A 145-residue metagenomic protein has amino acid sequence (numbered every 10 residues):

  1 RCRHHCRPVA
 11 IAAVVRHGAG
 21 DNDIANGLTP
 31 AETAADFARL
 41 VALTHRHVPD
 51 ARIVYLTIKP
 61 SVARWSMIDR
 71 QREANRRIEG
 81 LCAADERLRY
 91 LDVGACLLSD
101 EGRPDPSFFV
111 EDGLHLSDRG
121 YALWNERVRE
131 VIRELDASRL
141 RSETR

Functional and structural regions predicted by a protein language model:
C2-R145: Alpha-helical cap/lid subdomain in secreted, periplasmic, or secretory-pathway luminal O-acyl-processing enzymes
